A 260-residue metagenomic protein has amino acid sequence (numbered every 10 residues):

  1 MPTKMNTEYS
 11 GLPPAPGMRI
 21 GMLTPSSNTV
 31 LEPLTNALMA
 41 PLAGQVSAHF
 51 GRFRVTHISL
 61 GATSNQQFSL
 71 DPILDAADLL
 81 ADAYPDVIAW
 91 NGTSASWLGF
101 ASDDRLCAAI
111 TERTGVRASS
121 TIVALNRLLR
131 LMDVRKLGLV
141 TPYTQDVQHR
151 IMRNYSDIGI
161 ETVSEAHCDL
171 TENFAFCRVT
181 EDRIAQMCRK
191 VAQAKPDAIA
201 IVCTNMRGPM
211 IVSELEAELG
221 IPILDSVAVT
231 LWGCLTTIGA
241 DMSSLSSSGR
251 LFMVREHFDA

Functional and structural regions predicted by a protein language model:
P2-D75, Y143-T180: N-terminal glycine-rich anion-binding loop in soluble enzyme alpha/beta folds
G21, D86-N91, G138-L139, P196-C203: Periplasmic-binding protein-like
S69-A83, R183-P196: Short, well-structured alpha-helical segments in soluble
P72-L74, V116-D133, V229-A240: Hydrophobic alpha-helical segments within soluble ligand-binding/sensing domains
A77-R117: Glycine/small-residue-rich loop that forms an oxyanion/phosphate-binding "nest" at active or ligand-binding sites
L106-T171, F252, E256-F258: Conserved beta-alpha
Q186-L215, T230-L231: Hydrophobic alpha-helical
D225-A260: C-terminal functional extensions of proteins
